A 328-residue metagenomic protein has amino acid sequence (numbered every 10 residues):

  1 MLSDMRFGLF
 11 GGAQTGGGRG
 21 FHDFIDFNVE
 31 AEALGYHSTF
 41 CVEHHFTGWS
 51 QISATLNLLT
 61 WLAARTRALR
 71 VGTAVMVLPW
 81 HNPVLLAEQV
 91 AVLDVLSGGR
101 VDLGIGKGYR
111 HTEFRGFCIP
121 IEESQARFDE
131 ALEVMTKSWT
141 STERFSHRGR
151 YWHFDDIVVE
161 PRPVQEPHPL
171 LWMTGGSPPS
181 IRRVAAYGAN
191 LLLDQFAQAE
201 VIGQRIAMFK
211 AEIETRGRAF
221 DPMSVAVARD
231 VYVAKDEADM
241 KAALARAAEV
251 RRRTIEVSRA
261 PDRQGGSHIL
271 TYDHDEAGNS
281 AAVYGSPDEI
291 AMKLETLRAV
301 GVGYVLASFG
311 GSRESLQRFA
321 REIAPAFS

Functional and structural regions predicted by a protein language model:
M1-S3, E122-V159, E200-V302, S328: An alpha-helical appendage that flanks or caps ligand/catalytic pockets
M1-V71, P169: N-terminal beta1-alpha1-beta2 module of alpha/beta enzyme domains
L2, E32-A33, L59-A68, V90-R100 (+4 more regions): Acidic (Asp/Glu)-rich catalytic clusters
L2-R19, W80-H147, L191-L192, A197-G203: Flexible, glycine-rich active-site loops centered on histidine and acidic residues that chelate a metal or position
F7-G11, T39-C41, V71-T73, V101-I105 (+4 more regions): Hydrophobic faces of well-ordered beta-strands that scaffold small-molecule active sites in alpha/beta enzyme cores
L9-F21, M76-V84, Q165-G175, A234 (+1 more regions): Active-site mouth loops of central-metabolism enzymes
R19-E30, Q89, G175-R182, S286-T296: Short, acidic/polar
G35, E43, L62, L93 (+9 more regions): Conserved, mostly hydrophobic/aromatic
